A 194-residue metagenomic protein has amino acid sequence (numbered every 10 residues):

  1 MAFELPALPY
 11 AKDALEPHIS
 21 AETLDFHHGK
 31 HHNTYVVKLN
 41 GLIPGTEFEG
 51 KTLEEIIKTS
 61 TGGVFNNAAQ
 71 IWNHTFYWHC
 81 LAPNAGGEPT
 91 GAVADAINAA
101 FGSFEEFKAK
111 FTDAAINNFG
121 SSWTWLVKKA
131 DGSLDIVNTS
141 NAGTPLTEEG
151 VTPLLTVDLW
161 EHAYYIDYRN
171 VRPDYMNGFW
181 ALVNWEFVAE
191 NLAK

Functional and structural regions predicted by a protein language model:
M1-K194: Feature for soluble, non-membrane regions of globular proteins
